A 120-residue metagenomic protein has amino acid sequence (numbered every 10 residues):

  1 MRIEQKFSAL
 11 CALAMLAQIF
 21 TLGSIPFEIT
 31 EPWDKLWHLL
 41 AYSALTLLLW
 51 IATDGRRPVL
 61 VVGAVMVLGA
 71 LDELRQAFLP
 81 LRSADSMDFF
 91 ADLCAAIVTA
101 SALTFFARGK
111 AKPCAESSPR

Functional and structural regions predicted by a protein language model:
M1-I51, V61, V65: "…centered on the first transmembrane helix and the immediately adjacent amphipathic helix/loop
G23-P26, D54, P80, A107: Short helix-capping/hinge motifs at transmembrane helix termini and TM-loop junctions
E31-K35, D72-L93: Interfacial helix-loop-helix junctions of multi-pass membrane proteins
L40-V59, C94-A107: Membrane-interfacial alpha-helical segments at the cytosolic side of multi-pass membrane proteins
T53-Q76: Membrane-embedded catalytic cores of phosphoryl/pyrophosphoryl-handling enzymes
R56-V61, S83-D88, G109-A111: A cytosolic-side transmembrane-helix exit/cap motif
F105-S117: Membrane-interface capping segments at transmembrane-helix boundaries
